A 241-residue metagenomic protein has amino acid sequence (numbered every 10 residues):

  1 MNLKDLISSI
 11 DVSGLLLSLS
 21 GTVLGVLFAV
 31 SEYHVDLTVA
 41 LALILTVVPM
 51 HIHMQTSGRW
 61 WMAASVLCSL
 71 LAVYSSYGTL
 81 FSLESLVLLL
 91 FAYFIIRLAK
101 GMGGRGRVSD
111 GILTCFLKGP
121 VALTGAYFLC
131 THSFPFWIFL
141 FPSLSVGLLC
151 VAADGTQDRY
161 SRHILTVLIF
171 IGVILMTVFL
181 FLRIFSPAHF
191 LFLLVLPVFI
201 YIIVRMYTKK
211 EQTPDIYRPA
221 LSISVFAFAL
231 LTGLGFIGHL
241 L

Functional and structural regions predicted by a protein language model:
M1-L17, T56-A64, I96-K118, G155-V167 (+1 more regions): Interhelical loop and helix-boundary elements at the membrane-water interface of polytopic inner-membrane proteins
K4-A42, R107-L129: Long, highly hydrophobic alpha-helical transmembrane signal-anchor segments
L19-F28, E32-Q55, L86-L98, F136-A153: Membrane-embedded alpha-helical segments that form the functional core of polytopic membrane enzymes, especially those
P49-Y74, G147-M176: Solvent-exposed interhelical
W61-S133: Intramembrane alpha-helical segments
I112-Y160: Functional transmembrane core segments of multi-pass inner-membrane proteins
I138-A152, R162-K210, G233: Alpha-helical transmembrane segments
L231-L241: Juxtamembrane boundary at the C-terminal end of a transmembrane helix
